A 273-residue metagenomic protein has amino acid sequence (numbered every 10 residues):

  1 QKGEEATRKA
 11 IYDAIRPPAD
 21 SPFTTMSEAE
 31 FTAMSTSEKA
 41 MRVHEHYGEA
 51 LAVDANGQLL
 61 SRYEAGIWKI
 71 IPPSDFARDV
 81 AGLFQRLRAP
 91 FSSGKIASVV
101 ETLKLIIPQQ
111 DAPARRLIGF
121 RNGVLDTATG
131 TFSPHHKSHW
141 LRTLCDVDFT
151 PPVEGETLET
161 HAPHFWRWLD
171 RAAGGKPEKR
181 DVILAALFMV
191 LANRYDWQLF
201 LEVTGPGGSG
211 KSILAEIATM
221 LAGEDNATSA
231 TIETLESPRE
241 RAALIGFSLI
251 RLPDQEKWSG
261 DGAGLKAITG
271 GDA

Functional and structural regions predicted by a protein language model:
K2-F23: Basic, alpha-helical nucleic-acid-binding regions used in initiation and control of genome expression
S21-T157: Intein modules and their embedded homing endonuclease domains
F23-T24, N226-A230, S259-G260: Acidic/polar loop patches that form or flank catalytic/metal-binding clefts of enzymes that bind anionic ligands
Y47-S74, V124-S248: P-loop NTPase catalytic core of nucleic-acid-dependent motor ATPases
V80, I183, L265-T269: Short amphipathic C-terminal alpha-helix that caps PH/PH-like domains
Q85, M220, A267-G271: Short, intrinsically disordered, mixed-charge
Q109-Q110, N193, S259: Short glycine/serine/proline-enriched coil/turn segments at secondary-structure junctions
E240-A273: Conserved nucleotide-sensing/catalytic segment adjacent to the nucleotide-binding pocket in NTP-handling enzymes
